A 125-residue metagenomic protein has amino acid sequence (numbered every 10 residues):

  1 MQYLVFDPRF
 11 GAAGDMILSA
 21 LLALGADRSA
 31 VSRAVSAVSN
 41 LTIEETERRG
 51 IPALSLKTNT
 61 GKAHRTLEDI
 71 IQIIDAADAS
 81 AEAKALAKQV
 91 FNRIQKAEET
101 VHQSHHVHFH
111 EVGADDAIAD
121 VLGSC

Functional and structural regions predicted by a protein language model:
M1-S39: N-terminal phosphate-binding or glycine-rich loops at protein starts, especially the Walker A/P-loop of NTPases
M1-Y3, T100-E111: Glycine/charged-rich beta-loop-alpha catalytic/anionic-binding loops adjacent to active sites
F6-S19, F109-C125: Conserved phosphate/anionic-ligand binding catalytic regions in large, soluble enzymes, centered on
A23-H102: Glycine-rich nucleotide/cofactor/substrate-binding loop typically near the N-terminus or early in the first domain
